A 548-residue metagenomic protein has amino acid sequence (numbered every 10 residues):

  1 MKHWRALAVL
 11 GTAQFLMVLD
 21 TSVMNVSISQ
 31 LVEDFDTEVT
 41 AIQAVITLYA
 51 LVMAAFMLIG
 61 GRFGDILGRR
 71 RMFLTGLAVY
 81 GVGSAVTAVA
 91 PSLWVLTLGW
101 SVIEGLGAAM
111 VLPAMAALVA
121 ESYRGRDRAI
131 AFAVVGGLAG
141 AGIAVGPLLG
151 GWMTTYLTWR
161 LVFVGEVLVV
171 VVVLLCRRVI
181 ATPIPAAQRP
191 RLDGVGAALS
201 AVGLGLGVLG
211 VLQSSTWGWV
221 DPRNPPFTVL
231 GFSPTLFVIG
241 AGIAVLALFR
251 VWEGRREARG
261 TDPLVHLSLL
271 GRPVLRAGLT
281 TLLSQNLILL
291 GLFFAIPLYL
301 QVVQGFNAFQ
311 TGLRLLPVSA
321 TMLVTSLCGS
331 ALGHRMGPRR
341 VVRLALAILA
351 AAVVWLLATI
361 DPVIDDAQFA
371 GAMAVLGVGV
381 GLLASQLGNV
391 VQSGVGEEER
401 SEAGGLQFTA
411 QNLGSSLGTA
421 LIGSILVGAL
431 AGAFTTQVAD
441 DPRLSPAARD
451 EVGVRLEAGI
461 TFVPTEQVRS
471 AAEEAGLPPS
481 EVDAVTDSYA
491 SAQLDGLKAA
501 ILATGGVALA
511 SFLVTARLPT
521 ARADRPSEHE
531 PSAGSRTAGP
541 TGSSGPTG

Functional and structural regions predicted by a protein language model:
M1-L10, R250-R255, N389, D450-G548: Transmembrane-helix exit segments and adjacent C-terminal regions of multi-pass membrane proteins
W4-M53, M57, T158, S233-F237 (+1 more regions): Transmembrane core module of solute transporters
Q14, I46, A50, I130-A144 (+5 more regions): Small-residue-rich transmembrane alpha-helices and their cytosolic helix-loop interfaces in multi-pass secondary
L31-V32, F63-G64, L149-L157, V211 (+4 more regions): Interfacial helix-cap and linker-helix signal at transmembrane-aqueous boundaries of multi-pass secondary transporters
L51-A55, A85, A144, L148 (+4 more regions): Hydrophobic/small/kink-forming positions within alpha-helical transmembrane segments of polytopic membrane proteins
I59, F63-L204, Q213, T228-F232 (+1 more regions): Helix-loop-helix hairpins in multi-pass membrane proteins, especially solute transporters
L67-L77, V86, A90-L98, V111-A117 (+5 more regions): C-terminal module of multi-pass small-molecule transporters
V167-A186, G203-T216, A241-E257, F512-P519: C-terminal membrane-cytosol helix-exit motif in multi-pass small-molecule transporters
